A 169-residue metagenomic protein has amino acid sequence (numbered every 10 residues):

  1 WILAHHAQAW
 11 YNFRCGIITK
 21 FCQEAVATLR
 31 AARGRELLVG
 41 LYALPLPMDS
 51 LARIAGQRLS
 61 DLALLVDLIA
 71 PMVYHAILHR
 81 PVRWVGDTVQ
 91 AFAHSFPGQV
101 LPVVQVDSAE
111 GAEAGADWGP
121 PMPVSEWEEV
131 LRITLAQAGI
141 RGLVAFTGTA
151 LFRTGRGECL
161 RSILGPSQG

Functional and structural regions predicted by a protein language model:
W1-L65, M72-H79, A91: Polysaccharide-binding and catalytic clefts of secreted carbohydrate-active enzymes
N12-Q23, V82-G86, P121-E128: Non-membrane alpha-helical structural segments and their capping/turn regions in soluble enzymes
R53-Q57, V85-G86, E158-L160: Short low-complexity, flexible loop/linker segments enriched in glycine and/or proline with clustered acidic
V66-V82, A91, G98-G169: Substrate-binding cleft of secreted/luminal carbohydrate-active enzymes
